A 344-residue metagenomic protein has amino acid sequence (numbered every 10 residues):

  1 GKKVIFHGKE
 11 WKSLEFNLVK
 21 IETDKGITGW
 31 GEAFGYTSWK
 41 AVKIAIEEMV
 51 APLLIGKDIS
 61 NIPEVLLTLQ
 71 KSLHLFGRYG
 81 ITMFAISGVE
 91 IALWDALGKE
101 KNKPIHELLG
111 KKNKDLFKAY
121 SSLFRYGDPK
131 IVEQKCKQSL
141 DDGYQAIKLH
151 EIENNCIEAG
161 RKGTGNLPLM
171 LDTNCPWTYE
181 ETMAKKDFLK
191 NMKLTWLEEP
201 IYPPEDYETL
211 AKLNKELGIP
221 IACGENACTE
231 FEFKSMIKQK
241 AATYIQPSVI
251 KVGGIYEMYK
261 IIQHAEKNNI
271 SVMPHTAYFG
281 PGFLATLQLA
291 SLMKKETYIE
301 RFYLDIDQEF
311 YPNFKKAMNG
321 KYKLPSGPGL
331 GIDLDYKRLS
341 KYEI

Functional and structural regions predicted by a protein language model:
G1-W30, F34, L304, Q308: Structured beta-strand/loop patches that form or line metal/cofactor-binding pockets in enzymes
W11, A277-I344: Flexible C-terminal active-site loop/helix
E22-E100: Metal- or metallocofactor-binding catalytic centers and their adjacent structured scaffolds across diverse enzyme
G26, V50, V89, N102 (+7 more regions): Conserved, mostly hydrophobic/aromatic
W39-I44, K234-K238, E257-K260, P281-L292 (+1 more regions): Histidine/acidic-residue-rich catalytic or RNA/ligand-binding cores of hydrolases and nuclease-related proteins
F76, K101-R125, C156, G160 (+2 more regions): N-terminal small/glycine-rich loop or linker at the start of catalytic domains across soluble metabolic enzymes
L116-I131, T173-T178, A222: Active-site mouth loops of central-metabolism enzymes
L149, N154-P281, A317: Catalytic core of soluble alpha/beta enzymes
